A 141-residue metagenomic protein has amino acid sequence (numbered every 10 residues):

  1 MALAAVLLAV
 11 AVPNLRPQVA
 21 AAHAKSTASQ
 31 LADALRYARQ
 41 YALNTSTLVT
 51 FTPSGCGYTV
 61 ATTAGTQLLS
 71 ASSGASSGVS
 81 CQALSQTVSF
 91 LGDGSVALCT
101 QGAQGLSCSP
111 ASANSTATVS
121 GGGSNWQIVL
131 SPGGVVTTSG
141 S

Functional and structural regions predicted by a protein language model:
M1-A2: N-terminal signal-anchor/signal peptide hydrophobic helix marking the start of the first transmembrane segment
V6-R36, Q40, N44-S141: N-terminal helix-rich module
